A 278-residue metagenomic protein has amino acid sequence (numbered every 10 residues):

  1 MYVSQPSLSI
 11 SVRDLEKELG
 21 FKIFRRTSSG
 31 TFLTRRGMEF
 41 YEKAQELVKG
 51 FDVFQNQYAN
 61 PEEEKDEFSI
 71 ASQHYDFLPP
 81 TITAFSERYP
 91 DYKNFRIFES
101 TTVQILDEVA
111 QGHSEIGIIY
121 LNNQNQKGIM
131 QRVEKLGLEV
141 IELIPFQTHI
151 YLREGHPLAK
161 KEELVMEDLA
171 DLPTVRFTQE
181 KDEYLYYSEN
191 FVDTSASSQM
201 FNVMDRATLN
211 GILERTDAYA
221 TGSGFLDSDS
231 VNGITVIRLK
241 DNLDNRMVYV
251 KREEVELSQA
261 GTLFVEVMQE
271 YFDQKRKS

Functional and structural regions predicted by a protein language model:
E16-L33: A short LG(V/I)-centered, amphipathic sequence patch enriched for acidic residue(s) preceding the LG motif
E18-L19, F40-E62, S69, F77: Alpha-helical linker/hinge and terminal dimerization helices associated with HTH transcriptional regulators
K65-K127: Central regulatory/effector-binding core of bacterial HTH transcription factors
L78-A84, Q126, E162, M166 (+2 more regions): Secondary-structure junction motif
A110-S114, Y120, Q179-T235: Hydrophobic hinge/microswitch elements
R132-T148, L152-T174: Flexible hinge/capping segments at coil-to-helix
K135-I141, F146, A207-E256: Beta-alpha-beta core module
